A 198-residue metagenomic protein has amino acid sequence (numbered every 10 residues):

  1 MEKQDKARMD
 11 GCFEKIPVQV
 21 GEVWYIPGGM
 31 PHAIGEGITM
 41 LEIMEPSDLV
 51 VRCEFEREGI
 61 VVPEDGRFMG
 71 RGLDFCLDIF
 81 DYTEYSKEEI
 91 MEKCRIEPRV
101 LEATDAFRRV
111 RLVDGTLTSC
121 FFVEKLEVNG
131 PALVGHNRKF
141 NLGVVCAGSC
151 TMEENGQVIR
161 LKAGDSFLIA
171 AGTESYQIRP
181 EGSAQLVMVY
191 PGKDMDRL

Functional and structural regions predicted by a protein language model:
M1-E2, G37, E127-N155: Glycine- and acidic-residue-biased ligand/ion/polar-headgroup-sensing regions
M1-V18, V23-Y25, G29-P31: Long, hydrophobic, well-ordered secondary-structure blocks that form the structural core and pocket-lining surfaces
K3-G11, I43-Y85, G182, V187-L198: Double-stranded beta-helix
F13-Y25, E154-T173: Short acidic-glycine-tyrosine-enriched beta hairpin
K15-I16, V23-W24, H32, L41 (+3 more regions): His/acidic/aromatic-lined binding-pocket segments of jelly-roll/cupin-type domains and related regulatory beta-sandwich
G29-L49, V158, A171-M195: Ligand-binding loop in jelly-roll beta-barrel domains
V51-L133: C-terminal amphipathic alpha-helical segment
L133-N137, M152-E154, I159-K162, Y176-I178 (+1 more regions): Extended hydrophobic-aromatic, low-complexity segments
